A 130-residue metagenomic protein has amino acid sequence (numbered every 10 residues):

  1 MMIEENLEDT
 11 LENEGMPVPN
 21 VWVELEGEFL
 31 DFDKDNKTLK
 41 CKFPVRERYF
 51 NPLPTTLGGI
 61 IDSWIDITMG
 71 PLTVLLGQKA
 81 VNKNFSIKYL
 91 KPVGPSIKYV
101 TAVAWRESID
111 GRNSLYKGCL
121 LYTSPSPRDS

Functional and structural regions predicted by a protein language model:
M1-K42, R46-E47: Non-catalytic linker/capping segments at the edges of enzyme domains
L25, K37-L39, V81-F85, K98-V100: A generic structural signal for short beta-strands and their flanking turns/coil linkers
Y49-L53: Short small-residue beta-strand/loop micro-motif enriched in glycine and branched aliphatics
T56-K79: Active-site helix/loop of acyl-thioester processing domains in fatty-acid/polyketide metabolism, spanning hotdog-fold
Q78-V81, R112-S114: A conserved beta-turn-beta hairpin within the catalytic core of GNAT-like acetyltransferases that forms part
I87-L121: Hydrophobic beta-sheet segments that form the core/acyl-binding groove of ACP/CoA-dependent acyl-chain-processing
Y122-S130: Single conserved hydrophobic/aromatic residue that forms the stacking wall/gate of nucleotide- or nucleobase-binding
